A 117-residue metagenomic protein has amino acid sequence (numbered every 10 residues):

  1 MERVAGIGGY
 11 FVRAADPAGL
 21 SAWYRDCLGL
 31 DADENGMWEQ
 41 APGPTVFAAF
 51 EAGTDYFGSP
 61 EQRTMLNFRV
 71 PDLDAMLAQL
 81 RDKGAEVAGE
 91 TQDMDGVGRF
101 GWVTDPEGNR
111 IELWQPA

Functional and structural regions predicted by a protein language model:
M1-I7, F11-A48: Core segments of cupin and vicinal oxygen chelate
M1-V12, A78-A117: Vicinal oxygen chelate
D16, D72, D105: Acidic di-acidic motifs
A18-G19, D74-A75, G98: Short alpha-helical
G19-S21, M65, F100: Secondary-structure boundary/capping motif
C27-D31, N67-R69, E90-D93: Short linear motifs in intrinsically disordered
L28-T64, V103-P106, R110-P116: Conserved short beta-strand elements that form part of the metal-binding/catalytic scaffold of enzyme active sites
S59-A85: Mid-chain, well-packed structural core segment of small domains
